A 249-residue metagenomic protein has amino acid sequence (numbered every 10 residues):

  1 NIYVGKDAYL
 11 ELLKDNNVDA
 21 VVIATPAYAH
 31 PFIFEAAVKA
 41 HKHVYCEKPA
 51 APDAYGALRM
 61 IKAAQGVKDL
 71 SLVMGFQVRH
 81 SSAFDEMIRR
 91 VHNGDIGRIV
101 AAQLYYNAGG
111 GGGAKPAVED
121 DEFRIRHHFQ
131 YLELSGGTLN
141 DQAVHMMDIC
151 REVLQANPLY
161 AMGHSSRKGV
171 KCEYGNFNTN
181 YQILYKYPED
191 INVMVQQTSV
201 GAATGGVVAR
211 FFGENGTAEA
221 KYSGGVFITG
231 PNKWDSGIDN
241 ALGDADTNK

Functional and structural regions predicted by a protein language model:
I2-I23: A structured beta-alpha segment of the ubiquitous adenosine-cofactor-binding alpha/beta core
N16-V21, A40-H43, V67-S71, G97-I99 (+1 more regions): Loop/turn elements at helix/coil->beta-strand transitions in domains of secreted/extracellular proteins
T25-P26, Q197: Short glycine-/small-residue-rich Rossmann-like dinucleotide-binding loops
P26, P31-H80, G94: Beta-strand-loop-alpha-helix segment that lines the small-molecule cofactor/substrate pocket of alpha/beta enzymes
G66-V73, Q77-G175, I183-Y185, G201-R210 (+2 more regions): Predominantly a Rossmann-like dinucleotide-binding segment in NAD(P)-dependent oxidoreductases
E189-I191, E214-T217: Short acidic/polar mixed-charge low-complexity motifs
V193, S199-G201: Phosphate/diphosphate-binding loops
T217-A218, V226-K249: Aromatic-enriched alpha-helical interface/lid elements that frame and gate functional surfaces
